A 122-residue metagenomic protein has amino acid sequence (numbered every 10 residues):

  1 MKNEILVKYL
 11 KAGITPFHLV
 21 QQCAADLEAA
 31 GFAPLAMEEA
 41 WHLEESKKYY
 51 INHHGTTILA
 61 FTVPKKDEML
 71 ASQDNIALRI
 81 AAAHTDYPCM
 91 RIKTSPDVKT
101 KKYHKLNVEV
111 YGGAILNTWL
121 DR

Functional and structural regions predicted by a protein language model:
M1-R122: N-terminal hydrophobic/helix-forming segments and targeting peptides
